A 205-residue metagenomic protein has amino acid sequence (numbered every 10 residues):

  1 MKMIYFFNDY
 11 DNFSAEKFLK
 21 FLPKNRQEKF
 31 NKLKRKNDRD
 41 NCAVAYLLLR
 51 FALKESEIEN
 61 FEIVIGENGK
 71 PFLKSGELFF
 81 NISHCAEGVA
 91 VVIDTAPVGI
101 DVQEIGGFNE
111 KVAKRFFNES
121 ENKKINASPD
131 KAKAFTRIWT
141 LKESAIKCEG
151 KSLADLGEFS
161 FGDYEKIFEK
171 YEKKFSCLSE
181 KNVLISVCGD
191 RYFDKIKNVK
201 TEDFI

Functional and structural regions predicted by a protein language model:
M1-I205: Core catalytic alpha/beta fold that binds nucleotide/phospho-ligands
